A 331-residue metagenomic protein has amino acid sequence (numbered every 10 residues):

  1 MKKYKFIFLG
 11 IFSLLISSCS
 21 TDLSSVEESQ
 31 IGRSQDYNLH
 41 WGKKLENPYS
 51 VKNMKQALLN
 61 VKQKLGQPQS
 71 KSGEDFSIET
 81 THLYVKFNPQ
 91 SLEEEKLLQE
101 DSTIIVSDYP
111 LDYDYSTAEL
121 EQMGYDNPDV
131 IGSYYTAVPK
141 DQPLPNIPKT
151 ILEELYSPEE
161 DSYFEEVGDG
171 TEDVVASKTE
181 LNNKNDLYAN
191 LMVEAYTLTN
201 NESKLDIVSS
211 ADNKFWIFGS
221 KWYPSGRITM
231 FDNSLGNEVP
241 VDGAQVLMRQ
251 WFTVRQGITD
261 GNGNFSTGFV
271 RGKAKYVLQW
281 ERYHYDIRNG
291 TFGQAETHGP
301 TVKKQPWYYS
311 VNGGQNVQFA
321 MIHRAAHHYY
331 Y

Functional and structural regions predicted by a protein language model:
K2-L9: Sec-dependent signal peptide recognition, specifically the positively charged N-region followed immediately by
I16-S18: C-terminal motif of bacterial Sec signal peptides marking the signal peptidase cleavage site
D22-V175: Long, solvent-exposed N-terminal ectodomains/accessory regions that are displayed to the extracellular/lumenal milieu
V51, L58, W222-F252: Short, ordered, surface-exposed loop/turn motifs in non-cytosolic proteins
V208-L235, M321-Y330: A short, Gly/Thr-enriched small/hydrophobic beta-strand-prone motif that recurs across taxa
F231, G268-V270, Q279-D286, W307-Y330: Zn2+-dependent metallopeptidase catalytic core
Q250-N264: Short, acidic Ser/Thr/Gly-rich low-complexity loop/linker segments typical of extracellular and cell-surface proteins
V277-H298: A short, solvent-exposed loop/turn motif at the edges and junctions of modular extracellular/periplasmic domains
